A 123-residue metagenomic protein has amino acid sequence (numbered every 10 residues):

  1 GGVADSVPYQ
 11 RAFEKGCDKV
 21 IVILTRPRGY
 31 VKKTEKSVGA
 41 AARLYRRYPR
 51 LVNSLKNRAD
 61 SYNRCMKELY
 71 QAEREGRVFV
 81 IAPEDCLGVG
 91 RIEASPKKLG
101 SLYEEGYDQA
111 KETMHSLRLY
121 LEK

Functional and structural regions predicted by a protein language model:
G2-K123: Non-catalytic peripheral regions of patatin-like phospholipases
